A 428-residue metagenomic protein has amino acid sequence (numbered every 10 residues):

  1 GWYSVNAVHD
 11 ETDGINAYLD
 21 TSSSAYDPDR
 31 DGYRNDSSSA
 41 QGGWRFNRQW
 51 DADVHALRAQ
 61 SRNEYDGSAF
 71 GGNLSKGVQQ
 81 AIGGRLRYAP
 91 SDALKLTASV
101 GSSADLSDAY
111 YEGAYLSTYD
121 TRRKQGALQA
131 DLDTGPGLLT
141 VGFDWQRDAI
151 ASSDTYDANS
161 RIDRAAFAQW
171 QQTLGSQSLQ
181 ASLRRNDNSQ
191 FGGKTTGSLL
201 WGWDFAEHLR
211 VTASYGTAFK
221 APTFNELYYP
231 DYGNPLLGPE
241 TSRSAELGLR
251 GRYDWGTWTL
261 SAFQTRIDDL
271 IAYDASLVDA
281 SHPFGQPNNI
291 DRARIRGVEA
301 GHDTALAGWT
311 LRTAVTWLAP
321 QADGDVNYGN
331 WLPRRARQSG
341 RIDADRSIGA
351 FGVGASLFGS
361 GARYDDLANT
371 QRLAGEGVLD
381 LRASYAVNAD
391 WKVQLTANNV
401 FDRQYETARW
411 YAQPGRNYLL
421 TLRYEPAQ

Functional and structural regions predicted by a protein language model:
G1, A40-W44, G84-Y88, L128-L132 (+8 more regions): Residues on the lipid-exposed face of transmembrane beta-strands in outer-membrane beta-barrel proteins
G1-G77: Periplasmic-side early beta-strands and strand-to-turn transitions of outer-membrane beta-barrels
Y3-V5, A52-V54, L96-A98, L139-V141 (+9 more regions): Transmembrane beta-strands of outer-membrane beta-barrel proteins
S22-P28, Y65-N73, A81, Y110-T118 (+10 more regions): Extracellular loop and loop/strand-boundary signature of outer-membrane beta-barrel proteins
N47, S91, V100, T134-T140 (+6 more regions): Structural signature of Gram-negative outer-membrane beta-barrels, strongest in the C-terminal barrel of TonB-dependent
G71-A89, Y119-K124, S189-Q190, D204 (+6 more regions): Outer-membrane beta-barrel signature, preferentially recognizing the C-terminal barrel domain of Gram-negative
P136, Q172-S178, Q264-R266, N288-A368 (+3 more regions): Gram-negative outer-membrane beta-barrel transporters
E240, I295-R296, R334, N398 (+1 more regions): C-terminal beta-signal and terminal closure region of outer-membrane beta-barrel proteins
